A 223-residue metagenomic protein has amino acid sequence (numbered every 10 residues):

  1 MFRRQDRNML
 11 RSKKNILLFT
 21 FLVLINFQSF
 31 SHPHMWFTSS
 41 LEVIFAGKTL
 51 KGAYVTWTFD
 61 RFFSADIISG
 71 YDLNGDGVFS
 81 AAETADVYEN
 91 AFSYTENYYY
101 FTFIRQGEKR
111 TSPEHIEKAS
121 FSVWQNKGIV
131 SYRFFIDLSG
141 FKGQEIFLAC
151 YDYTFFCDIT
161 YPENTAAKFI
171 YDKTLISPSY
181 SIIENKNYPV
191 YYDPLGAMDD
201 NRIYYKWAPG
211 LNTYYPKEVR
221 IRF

Functional and structural regions predicted by a protein language model:
F2-R3: Extreme N-terminal basic, low-complexity initiation segments that serve as generic localization/processing leaders
D6-L17: Bacterial N-terminal signal peptides that target proteins for export
F21-V23: N-terminal export/membrane-targeting signals
N26-Q28: N-terminal signal peptide c-region/cleavage motif recognized by signal peptidases
P33-F59, A65: Early extracytoplasmic/domain-onset interaction patches
W57-F63, I136, D152: A mature extracytoplasmic/lumenal domain signature
F63-K142: Structured domain cores in non-transmembrane regions
E108-F223: Mature, soluble, non-transmembrane domains
